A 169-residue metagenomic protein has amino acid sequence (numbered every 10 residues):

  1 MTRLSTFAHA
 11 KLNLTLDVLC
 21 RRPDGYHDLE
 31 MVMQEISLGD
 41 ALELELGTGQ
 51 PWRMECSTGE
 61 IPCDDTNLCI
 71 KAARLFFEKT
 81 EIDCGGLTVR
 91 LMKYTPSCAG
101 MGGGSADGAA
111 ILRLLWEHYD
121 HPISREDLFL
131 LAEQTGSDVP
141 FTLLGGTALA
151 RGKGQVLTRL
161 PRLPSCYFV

Functional and structural regions predicted by a protein language model:
T2-F7, T15-M31, H121-V169: ATP-dependent small-molecule kinase catalytic core of the GHMP/sugar-kinase superfamily and closely related
T2-G85: N-terminal beta-alpha supersecondary unit
H9-A10, L46, A72-A73, K93 (+2 more regions): Fold-independent oxyanion-binding glycine-rich loops and adjacent beta-strand/coil segments at enzyme active sites
E30, L87-G100: Short pre-catalytic strand/loop immediately N-terminal to key active-site residues, enriched for Gly-Thr
E60-D64, P96-G103: Short coil/turn segments at secondary-structure boundaries
C69, A99-R125, F141-L143: DPxDG-like acidic metal-binding loop motif
F77-R90, L114-L131: Phosphate-handling active-site elements
